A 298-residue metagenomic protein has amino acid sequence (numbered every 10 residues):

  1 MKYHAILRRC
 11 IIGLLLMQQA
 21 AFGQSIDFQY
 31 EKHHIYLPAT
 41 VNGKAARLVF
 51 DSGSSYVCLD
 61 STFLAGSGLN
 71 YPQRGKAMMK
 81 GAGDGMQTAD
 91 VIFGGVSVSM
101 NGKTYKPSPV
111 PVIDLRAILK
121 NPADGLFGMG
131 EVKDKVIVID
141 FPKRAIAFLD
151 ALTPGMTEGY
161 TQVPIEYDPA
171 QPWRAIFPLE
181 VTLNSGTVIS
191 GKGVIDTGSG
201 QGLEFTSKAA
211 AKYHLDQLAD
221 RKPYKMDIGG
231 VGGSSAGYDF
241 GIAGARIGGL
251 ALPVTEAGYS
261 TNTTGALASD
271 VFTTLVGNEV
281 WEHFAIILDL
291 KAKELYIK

Functional and structural regions predicted by a protein language model:
M1-S25: Bacterial Sec-dependent N-terminal signal peptides
F22-K298: Pepsin/retropepsin-fold aspartyl endopeptidases
